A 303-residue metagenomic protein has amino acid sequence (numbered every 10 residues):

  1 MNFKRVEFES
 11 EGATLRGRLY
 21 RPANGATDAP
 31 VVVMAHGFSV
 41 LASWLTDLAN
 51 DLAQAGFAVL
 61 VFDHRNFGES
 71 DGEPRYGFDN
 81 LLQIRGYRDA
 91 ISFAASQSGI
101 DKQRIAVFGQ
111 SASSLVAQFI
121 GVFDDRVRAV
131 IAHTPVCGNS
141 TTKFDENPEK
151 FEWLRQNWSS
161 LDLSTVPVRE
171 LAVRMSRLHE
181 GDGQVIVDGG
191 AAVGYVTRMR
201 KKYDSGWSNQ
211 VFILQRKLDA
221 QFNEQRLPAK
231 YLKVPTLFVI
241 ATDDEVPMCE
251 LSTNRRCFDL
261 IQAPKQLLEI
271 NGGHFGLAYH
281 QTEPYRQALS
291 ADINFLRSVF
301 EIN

Functional and structural regions predicted by a protein language model:
M1-T27: N-terminal cap/lid segment of alpha/beta-hydrolase-fold proteins
G37-N50, H64, E250: The serine-hydrolase catalytic nucleophile loop
L41-A42, F67-K102, A278, T282-A288: Catalytic nucleophile-loop/oxyanion-hole region of alpha/beta-hydrolase and closely related hydrolase-like folds
L52-D71: Conserved alpha/beta-hydrolase
Q118-K202: Alpha/beta-hydrolase-fold enzymes
L232, F238-I240: Short beta-strand/loop motif that positions the catalytic acidic residue of the alpha/beta-hydrolase fold
E245-T253: Conserved alpha/beta-hydrolase "acid-adjacent" motif
I270-N303: Catalytic active-site module of serine/aspartate enzymes centered on a nucleophile-bearing elbow/loop
